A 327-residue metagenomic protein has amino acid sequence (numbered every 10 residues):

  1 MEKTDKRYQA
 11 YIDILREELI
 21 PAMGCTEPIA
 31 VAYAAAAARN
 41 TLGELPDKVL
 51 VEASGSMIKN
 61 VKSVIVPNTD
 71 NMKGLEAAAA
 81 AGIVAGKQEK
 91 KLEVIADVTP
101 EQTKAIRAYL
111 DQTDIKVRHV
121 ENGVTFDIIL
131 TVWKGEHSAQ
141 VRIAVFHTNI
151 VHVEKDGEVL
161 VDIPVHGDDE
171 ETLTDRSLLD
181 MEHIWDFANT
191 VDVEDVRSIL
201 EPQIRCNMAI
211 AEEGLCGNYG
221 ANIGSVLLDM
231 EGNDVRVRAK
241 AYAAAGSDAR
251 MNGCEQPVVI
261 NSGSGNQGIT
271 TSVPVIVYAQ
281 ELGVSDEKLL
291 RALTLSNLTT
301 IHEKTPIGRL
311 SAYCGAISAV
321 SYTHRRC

Functional and structural regions predicted by a protein language model:
E2, R107-G253: Signature of multi-pass transmembrane helix bundles
E2-I12, L45-M57, D234-G253, D286-K304: Acidic-glycine-rich active-site phosphate/pyrophosphate-binding loop
Y11-P21, M57-V66, R250-I260, I301-S311: Glycine/charged-rich beta-loop-alpha catalytic/anionic-binding loops adjacent to active sites
P21-A37, Q256-S272, G315-A319: Conserved phosphate/anionic-ligand binding catalytic regions in large, soluble enzymes, centered on
A22-T26, A53-N60, V64-P67, F146-T148 (+4 more regions): A structural signal for small-residue-enriched, beta-sheet-centric alpha/beta enzyme cores and oligomeric scaffold folds
I29-V132: Early transmembrane hairpin of solute transport permeases
T271-E281, A292-N297, K304, S321: Conserved mixed alpha/beta catalytic, RNA-binding, or beta-rich assembly cores of soluble enzyme, regulatory
T323-C327: Conserved small/polar residues in nucleotide/adenosyl-binding loops
